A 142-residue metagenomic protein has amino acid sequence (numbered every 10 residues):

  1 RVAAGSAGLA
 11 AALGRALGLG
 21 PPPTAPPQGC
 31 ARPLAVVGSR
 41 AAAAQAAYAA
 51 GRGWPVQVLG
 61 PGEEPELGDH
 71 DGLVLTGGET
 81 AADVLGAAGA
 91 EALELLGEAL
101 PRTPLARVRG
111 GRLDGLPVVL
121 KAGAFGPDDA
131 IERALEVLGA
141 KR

Functional and structural regions predicted by a protein language model:
R1-R142: Active-site catalytic microenvironments in core metabolic enzymes, especially phosphate/sugar-handling
